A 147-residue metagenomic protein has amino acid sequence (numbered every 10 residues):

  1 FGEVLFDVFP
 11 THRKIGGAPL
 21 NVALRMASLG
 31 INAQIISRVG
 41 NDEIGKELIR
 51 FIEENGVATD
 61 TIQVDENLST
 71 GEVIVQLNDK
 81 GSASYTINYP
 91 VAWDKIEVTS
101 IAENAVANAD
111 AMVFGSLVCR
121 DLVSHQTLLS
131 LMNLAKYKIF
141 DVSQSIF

Functional and structural regions predicted by a protein language model:
F1-E3, M26-N32, A109-D110: A short alpha-helix capping/helix-coil boundary motif
F1-R13: Positively charged, low-complexity intrinsically disordered leader regions
G2-E3, S37, F140-V142: Active-site flanking residues adjacent to catalytic metal/cofactor-binding acidic residues
F6, N41, Q144: Short, glycine/acidic-enriched loop or turn micro-motifs at the edges of active sites
P10-V73, L77-S82, I87-K95: Substrate-binding N-lobe of the ribokinase-like
F51-E54, T59-T61, D79-F147: Ribokinase/PfkB-type carbohydrate-kinase core domain
